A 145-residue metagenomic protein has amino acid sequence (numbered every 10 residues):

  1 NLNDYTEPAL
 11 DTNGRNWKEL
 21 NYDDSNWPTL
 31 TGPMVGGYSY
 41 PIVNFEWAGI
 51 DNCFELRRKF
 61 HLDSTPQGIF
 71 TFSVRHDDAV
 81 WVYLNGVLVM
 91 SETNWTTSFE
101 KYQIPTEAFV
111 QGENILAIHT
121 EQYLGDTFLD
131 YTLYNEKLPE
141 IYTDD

Functional and structural regions predicted by a protein language model:
N1-I42, K59-H61, R75, T106-D145: Accessory carbohydrate-binding/adhesion or oligomerization-edge regions at the termini of glycan-active proteins
W27, N52, F60-G86, L116: Aromatic-lined ligand-binding clefts that engage carbohydrates, nucleic acids, or primary amines
M34-V35, Q67-I69, S98, I104: GH16 jelly-roll
V43-E55, M90-S98: Extracellular beta-rich ligand/substrate-recognition surface
D77-A79, W95-T97, Q122-L124: Solvent-exposed loop/turn segments at secondary-structure junctions within structured extracellular/periplasmic domains
V87-V89, L138: Change "in extracellular beta-sheet-rich domains … of secreted and cell-surface proteins" to "in beta-sheet-rich domains
T93-F109: Aromatic/His-enriched, Gly/Pro-containing loop or helix-boundary segments that lie immediately adjacent to catalytic
